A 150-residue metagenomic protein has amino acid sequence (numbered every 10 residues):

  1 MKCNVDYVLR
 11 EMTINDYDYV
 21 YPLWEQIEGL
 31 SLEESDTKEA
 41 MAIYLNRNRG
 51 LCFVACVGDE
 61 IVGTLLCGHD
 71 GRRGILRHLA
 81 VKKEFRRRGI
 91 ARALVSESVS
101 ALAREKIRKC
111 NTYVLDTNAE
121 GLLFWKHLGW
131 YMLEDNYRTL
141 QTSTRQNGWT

Functional and structural regions predicted by a protein language model:
M1-N15, R145-T150: Conserved N-terminal entry element of GNAT/NAT acetyltransferase domains
Y7, E11-H78, K82, E97 (+3 more regions): Acetyl-CoA-dependent GNAT
V81, R87-S100, H127: Conserved acetyl-CoA-binding loop-helix of GNAT-fold acetyltransferases
L102-V114: Conserved GNAT acetyl-CoA-binding A-motif
T112-G121, L140-S143: Conserved beta-strand-loop-alpha-helix junction that forms the acyl-donor binding cleft
D135-G148: Active-site/acyl-donor-binding loops of N-acyltransferases
